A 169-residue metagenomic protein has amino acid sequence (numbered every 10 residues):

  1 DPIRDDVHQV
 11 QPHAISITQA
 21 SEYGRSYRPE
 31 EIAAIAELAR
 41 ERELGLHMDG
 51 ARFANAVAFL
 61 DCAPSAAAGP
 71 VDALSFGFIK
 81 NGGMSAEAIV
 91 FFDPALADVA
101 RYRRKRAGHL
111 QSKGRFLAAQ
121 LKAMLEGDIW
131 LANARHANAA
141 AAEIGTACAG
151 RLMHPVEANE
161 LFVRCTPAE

Functional and structural regions predicted by a protein language model:
D1-E169: Conserved PLP-enzyme active-site core in the AAT-like
